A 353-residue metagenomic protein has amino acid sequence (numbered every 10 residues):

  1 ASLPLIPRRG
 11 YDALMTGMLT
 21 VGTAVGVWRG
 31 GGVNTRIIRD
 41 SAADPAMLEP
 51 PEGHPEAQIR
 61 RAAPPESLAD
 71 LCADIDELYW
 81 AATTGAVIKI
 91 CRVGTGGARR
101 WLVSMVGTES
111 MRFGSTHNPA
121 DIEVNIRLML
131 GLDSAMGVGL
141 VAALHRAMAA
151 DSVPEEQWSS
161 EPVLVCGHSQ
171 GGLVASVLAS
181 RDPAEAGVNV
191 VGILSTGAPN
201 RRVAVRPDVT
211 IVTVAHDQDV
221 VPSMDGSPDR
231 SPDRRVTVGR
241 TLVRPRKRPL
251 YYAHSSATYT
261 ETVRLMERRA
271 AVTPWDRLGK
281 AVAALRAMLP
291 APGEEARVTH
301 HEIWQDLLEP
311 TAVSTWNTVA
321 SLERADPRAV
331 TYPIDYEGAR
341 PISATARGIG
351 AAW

Functional and structural regions predicted by a protein language model:
A1-E161, P183-W353: Alpha/beta hydrolase fold serine-hydrolase catalytic domain that processes acyl esters and thioesters
C166-A179: Gly/Ala-rich beta-loop-alpha elbow adjacent to hydrolase catalytic centers
